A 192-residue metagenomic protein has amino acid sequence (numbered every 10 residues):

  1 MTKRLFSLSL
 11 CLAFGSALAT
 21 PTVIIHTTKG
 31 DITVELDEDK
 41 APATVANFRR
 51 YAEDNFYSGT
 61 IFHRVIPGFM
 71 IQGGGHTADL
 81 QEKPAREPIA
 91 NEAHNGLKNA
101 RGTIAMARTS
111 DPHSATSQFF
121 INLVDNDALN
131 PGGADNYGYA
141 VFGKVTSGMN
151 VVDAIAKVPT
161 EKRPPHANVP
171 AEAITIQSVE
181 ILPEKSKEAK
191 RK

Functional and structural regions predicted by a protein language model:
R4-A13: Sec-dependent N-terminal signal peptides
C11, A17-K192: Cyclophilin-like peptidyl-prolyl cis-trans isomerases
